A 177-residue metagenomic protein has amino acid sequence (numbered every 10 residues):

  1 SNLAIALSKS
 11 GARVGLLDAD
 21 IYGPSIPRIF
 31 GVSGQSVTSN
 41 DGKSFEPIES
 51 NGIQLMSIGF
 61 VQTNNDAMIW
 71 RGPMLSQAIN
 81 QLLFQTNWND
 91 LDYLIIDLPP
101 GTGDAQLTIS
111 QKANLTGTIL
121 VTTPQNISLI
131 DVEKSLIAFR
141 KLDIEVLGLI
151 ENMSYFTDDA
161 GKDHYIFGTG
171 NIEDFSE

Functional and structural regions predicted by a protein language model:
L7, A12-N65, S76: Phosphate-binding loop that captures ATP/GTP phosphates
S10, R28-S33, G59, Q81-N89 (+4 more regions): Conserved, well-folded catalytic cores of nucleic-acid-processing and energy-transducing macromolecular machines
D18, I26, M56, I79 (+3 more regions): Residue-level signature of catalytic and energy-coupling elements of molecular machines, predominantly ATP/GTP-dependent
P27-G31, A67-M68, L107, A160-G161: Short acidic, glycine/serine/threonine-rich loops at helix termini
G52-Q54, W88-L94, G117: Loop/turn-to-beta-strand initiation segments
G59-I109, L129: Phosphate-binding/switch loop-helix module in NTP-utilizing enzymes
D92-Y93, P99-E177: Conserved catalytic-core segment of NTP-binding enzymes
